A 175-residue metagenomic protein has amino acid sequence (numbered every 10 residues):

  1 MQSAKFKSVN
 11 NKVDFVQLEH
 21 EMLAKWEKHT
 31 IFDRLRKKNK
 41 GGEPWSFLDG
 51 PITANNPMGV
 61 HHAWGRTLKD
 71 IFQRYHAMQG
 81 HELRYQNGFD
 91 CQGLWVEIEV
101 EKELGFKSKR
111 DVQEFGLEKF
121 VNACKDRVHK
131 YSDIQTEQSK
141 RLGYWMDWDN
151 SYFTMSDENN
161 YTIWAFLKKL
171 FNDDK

Functional and structural regions predicted by a protein language model:
Q2-K175: N-terminal, positively charged nucleic-acid-binding surface of large information/translation enzymes
